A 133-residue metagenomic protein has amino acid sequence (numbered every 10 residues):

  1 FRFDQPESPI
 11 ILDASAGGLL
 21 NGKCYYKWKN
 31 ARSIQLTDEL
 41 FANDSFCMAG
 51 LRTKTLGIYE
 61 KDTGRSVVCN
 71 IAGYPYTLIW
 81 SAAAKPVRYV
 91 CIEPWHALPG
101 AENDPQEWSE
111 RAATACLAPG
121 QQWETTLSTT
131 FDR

Functional and structural regions predicted by a protein language model:
F1-A72: Active-site/ligand-binding surface loops and adjacent short beta/alpha elements that line catalytic pockets across
Q5, G73, T129-R133: Non-catalytic surface loops within mature trypsin-like serine protease
I11, L20-G22, P75-L78, G100 (+1 more regions): A short local loop/turn or secondary-structure capping micro-motif enriched for an aromatic residue
M48, I58-Y59, W80-A83, L117-P119: A general structural signal for short secondary-structure junctions and capping/turn motifs
T55-G57, C91, E124-S128: Beta-strand secondary-structure signal
E60-N103: Glycine-rich active-site loops that engage anionic ligands at enzyme catalytic sites
E107-A112: Short alpha-helix capping/helix-loop boundary micro-motifs
A115-D132: Short Pro-Gly-centered flexible turn/kink motifs
